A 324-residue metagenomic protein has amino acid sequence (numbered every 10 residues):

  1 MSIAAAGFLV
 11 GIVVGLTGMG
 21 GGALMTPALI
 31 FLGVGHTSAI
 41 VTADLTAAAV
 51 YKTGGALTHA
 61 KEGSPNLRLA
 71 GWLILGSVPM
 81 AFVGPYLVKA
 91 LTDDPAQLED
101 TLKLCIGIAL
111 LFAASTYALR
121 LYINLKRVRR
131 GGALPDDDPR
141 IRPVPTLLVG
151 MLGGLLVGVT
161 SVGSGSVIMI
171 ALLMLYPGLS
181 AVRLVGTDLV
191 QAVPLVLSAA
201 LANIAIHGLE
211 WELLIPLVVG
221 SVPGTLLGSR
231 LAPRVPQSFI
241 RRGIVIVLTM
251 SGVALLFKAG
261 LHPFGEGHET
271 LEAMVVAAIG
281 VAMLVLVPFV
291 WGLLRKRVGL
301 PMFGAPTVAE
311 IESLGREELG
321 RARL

Functional and structural regions predicted by a protein language model:
M1-L9, I30-F31, H36, A60-L155 (+1 more regions): Juxtamembrane transmembrane-helix boundary motif
G11-I12, A28-F31, A56-L57, G154-L155 (+3 more regions): Alpha-helical transmembrane segments of multipass membrane proteins
T17-T26, T160-M169: Transmembrane helix boundary and interhelical junction motifs in multipass membrane proteins
G20-A70: Juxtamembrane transmembrane-helix termini in multi-pass membrane transport proteins
M25-S38, V167-R183: Interfacial segments of multi-pass membrane proteins
V41-A49, I74, V78, V185-V193 (+2 more regions): Transmembrane helix-bundle signature of multi-pass membrane transporters/permeases
V50-G63, A118, P194-E210, A259-H262: Membrane-interface helix-cap regions at the ends of transmembrane helices in multi-pass membrane proteins
V144-S166, M174-L175: Internal active-site segments that recognize and position negatively charged phosphoryl groups and nucleotide moieties
